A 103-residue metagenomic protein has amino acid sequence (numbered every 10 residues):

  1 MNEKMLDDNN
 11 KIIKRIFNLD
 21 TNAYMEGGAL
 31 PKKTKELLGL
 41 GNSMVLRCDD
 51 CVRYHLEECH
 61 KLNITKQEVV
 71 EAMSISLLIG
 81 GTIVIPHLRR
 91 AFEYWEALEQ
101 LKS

Functional and structural regions predicted by a protein language model:
M1-E36, V84-S103: Acidic, glycine/proline-rich low-complexity segments that act as flexible tails and inter-domain linkers
I13-R15, Y54-K66: Iron-sulfur (Fe-S) cluster-binding segments and ferredoxin-like electron-carrier domains, especially [2Fe-2S]
T21-Y24, V52, L56: Membrane-helix exit/interface motif
A29-K33, N63-E68: Structural motif
L38, N42-Y54: Short, thiol/selenol-centered motifs that function as redox-active sites or metal-ligating centers
G39-G41, A72-S76: Short glycine-rich or small-residue beta-strand-to-loop segments that form or flank ligand, phosphate, metal/Fe-S
E71, T82: Substrate/cofactor-recognition hotspot
